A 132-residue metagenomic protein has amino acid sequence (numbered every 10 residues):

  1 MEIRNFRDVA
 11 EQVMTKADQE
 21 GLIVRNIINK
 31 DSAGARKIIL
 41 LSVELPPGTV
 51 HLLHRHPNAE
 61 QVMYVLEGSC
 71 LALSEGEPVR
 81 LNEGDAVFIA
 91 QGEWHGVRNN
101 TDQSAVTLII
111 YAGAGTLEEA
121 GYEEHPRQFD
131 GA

Functional and structural regions predicted by a protein language model:
M1-K37, Y122-A132: A short, N-terminal "cap"/entry segment at the start of jelly-roll beta-barrel domains of the cupin/DSBH fold
N26, L41-H56: Conserved short histidine dyad/triad with adjacent acidic residue
S32-R36, L45-T49, S69-C70, G113-L117: Short, charged/polar surface micro-motifs in flexible loops or helix N-caps
L40-V43, F88, Q103-E118: A short hydrophobic beta-strand segment most commonly corresponding to one strand of the jelly-roll/cupin
T49, N58, E77, E93-W94 (+2 more regions): A generic "binding-loop/recognition-motif" signal
L52-L53, A72-L73, I89, H95-T101: Short beta-strand His + acidic residue motifs that chelate non-heme Fe in jelly-roll/DSBH and cupin folds
N58-E60, Y64-C70, E75: Glycine- and acidic-residue-biased ligand/ion/polar-headgroup-sensing regions
G76-Q91: Short acidic-glycine-tyrosine-enriched beta hairpin
